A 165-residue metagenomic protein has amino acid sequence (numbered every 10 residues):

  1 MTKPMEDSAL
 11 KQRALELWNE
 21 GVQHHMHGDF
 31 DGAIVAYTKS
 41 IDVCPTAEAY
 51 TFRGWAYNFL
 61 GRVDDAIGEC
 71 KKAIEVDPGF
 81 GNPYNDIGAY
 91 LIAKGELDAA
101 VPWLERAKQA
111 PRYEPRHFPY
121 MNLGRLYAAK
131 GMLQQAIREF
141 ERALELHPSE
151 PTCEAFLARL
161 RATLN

Functional and structural regions predicted by a protein language model:
M1-E16, A110-E114: TPR-adjacent "capping" and linker segments in tetratricopeptide-repeat scaffold/adaptor proteins
T2-L10, R125, A129, Q135-N165: Terminal, low-structured helical/coil segments at or just beyond the last alpha-helical repeat
L10-T46, F59: Alpha-helical segment of the N-proximal tetratricopeptide repeat
M26-A36, L60-K72, K94-Q109, K130-E139 (+1 more regions): Structural signature of tandem alpha-helical TPR/SEL1-like repeats, specifically the intra-repeat loop/turn
C44-P45, P78, R112-E114, P148: Short coil turns that delineate tetratricopeptide repeat
A49-Y50, P83, H117-P119, C153: TPR alpha-solenoid repeat register
